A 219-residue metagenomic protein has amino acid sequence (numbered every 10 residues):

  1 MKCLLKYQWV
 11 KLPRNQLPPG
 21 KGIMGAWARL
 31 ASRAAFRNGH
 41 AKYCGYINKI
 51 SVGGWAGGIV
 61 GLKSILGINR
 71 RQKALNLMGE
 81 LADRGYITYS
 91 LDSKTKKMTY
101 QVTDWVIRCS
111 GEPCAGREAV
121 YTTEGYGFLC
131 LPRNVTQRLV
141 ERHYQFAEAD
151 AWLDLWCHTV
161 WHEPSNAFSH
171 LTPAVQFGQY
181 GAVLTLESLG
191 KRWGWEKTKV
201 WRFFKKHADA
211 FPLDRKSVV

Functional and structural regions predicted by a protein language model:
M1-G25, A35-A56, S64-I65, C109-A149 (+2 more regions): Positively charged, structured surface patches that bind polyanionic biopolymers
M1-L4, Y89, T99-D104: Charged/polar interaction segments and conserved charged motifs
I23-L30, A151-L155: Short alpha-helical "packing" element that flanks the helix-turn-helix/winged-helix DNA-binding module
F36-Y100, E163-V219: Winged helix-turn-helix DNA-binding recognition segment
T95-A115: Short, structured interface segments
